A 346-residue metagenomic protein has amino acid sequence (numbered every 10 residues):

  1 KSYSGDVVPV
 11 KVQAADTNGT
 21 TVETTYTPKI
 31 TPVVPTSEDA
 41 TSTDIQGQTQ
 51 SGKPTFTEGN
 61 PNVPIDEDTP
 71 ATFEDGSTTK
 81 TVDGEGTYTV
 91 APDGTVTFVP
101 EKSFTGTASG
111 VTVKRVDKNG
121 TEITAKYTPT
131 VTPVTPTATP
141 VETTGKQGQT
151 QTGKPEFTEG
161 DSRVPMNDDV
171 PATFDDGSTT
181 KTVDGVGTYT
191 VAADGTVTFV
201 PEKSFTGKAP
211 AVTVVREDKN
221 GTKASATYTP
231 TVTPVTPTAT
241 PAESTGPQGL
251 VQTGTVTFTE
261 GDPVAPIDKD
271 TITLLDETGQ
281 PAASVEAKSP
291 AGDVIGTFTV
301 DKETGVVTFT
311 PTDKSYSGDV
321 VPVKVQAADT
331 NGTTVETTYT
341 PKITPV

Functional and structural regions predicted by a protein language model:
K1-V22, T78-A125, T179-A226, E286-T337: Acidic, turn/loop-rich segments in luminal/extracellular domains of secretory-pathway and cell-surface proteins
S2-S4, S42, P61, S77 (+9 more regions): Ser/Thr/Pro-rich low-complexity tandem-repeat tracts
P9-E67, G110, K118-P165, A211 (+2 more regions): Extracellular interdomain linkers/hinges and stalk-like, low-complexity segments in secreted or single-pass
Q48-T95, V99, A125-Y127, V131 (+7 more regions): Surface-exposed or secretory-pathway low-complexity segments enriched in glycine-proline and Ser/Thr/acidic residues
